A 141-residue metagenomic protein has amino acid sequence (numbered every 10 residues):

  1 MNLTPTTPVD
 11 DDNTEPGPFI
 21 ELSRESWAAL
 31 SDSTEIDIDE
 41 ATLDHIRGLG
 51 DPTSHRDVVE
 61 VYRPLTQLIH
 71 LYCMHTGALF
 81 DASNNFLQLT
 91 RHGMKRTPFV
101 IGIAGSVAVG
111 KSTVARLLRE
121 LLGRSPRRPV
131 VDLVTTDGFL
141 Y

Functional and structural regions predicted by a protein language model:
N2-D11, G17-V100: Extreme N-terminal, non-catalytic leader segments that precede Walker-type/kinase nucleotide-binding cores
I69-C73, L118-P126: Hydrophobic, Leu/Ile/Phe/Ala-enriched alpha-helical segments that form helix-helix packing faces
N84-L87, V100-S106, V134-D137: Short, glycine/charge-rich beta-strand/loop segments that flank catalytic centers and engage negatively charged groups
Q88-G93, S106, E120-R124, G138: Catalytic micro-motifs at enzyme active sites that drive phosphoryl/nucleotidyl and oxygen chemistry
I101-E120: Glycine-rich phosphate-binding P-loop
S125-Y141: Short beta-strand-centered segment that lines the nucleotide-binding/catalytic pocket of NTP-utilizing
